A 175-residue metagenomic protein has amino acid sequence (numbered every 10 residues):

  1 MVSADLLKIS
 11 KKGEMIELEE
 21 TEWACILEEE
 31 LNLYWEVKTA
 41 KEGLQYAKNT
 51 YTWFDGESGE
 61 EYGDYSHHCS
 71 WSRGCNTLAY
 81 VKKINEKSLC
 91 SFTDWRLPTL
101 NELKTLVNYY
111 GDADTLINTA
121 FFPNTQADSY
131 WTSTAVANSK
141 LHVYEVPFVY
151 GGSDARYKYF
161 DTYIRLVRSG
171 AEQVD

Functional and structural regions predicted by a protein language model:
M1-R96, L100-D175: Glycine-aromatic-enriched surface loops/turns that form tight recognition elements
